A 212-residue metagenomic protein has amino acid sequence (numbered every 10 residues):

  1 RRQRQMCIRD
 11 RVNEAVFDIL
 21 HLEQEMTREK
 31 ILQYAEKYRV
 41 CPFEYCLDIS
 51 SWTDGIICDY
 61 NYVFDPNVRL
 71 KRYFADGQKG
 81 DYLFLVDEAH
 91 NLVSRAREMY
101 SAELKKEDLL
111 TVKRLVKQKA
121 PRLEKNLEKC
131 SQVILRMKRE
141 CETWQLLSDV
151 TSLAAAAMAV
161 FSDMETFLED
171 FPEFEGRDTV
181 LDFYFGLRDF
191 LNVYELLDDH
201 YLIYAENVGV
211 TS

Functional and structural regions predicted by a protein language model:
R1-I56, F64, R114, L135 (+3 more regions): A substrate-engagement module of RecA-like helicase motors
R4, K79-Y82, E107: Short glycine-/polar-rich loops that comprise or flank the Walker A/P-loop and associated switch/sensor motifs
E44-D54, V68-Y82: Short basic/glycine-enriched coil/helix segment immediately N-terminal to the Walker B
W52, F84, K129, V133-R136 (+5 more regions): Charged, amphipathic alpha-helical oligomerization/scaffolding segments
T53, Y60-Y62, V86-L92, A96: Conserved Walker B
D65-N67, R72-F74, V93-A96, E103: Short helix/loop capping segments that flank catalytic or ligand/cofactor-binding pockets
E88-A154: Conserved phosphoryl-transfer catalytic core
V180-S212: P-loop NTPase motor module signature
